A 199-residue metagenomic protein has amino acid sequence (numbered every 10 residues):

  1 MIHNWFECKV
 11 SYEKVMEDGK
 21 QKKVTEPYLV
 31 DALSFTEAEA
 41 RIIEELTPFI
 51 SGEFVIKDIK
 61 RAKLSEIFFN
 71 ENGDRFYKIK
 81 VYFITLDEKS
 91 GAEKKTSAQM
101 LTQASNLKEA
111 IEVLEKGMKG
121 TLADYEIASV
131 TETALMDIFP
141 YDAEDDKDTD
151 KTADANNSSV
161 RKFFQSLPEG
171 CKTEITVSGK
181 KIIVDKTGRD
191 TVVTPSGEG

Functional and structural regions predicted by a protein language model:
M1-A40, F83: The feature marks the first
M1-C8, Q21, E44, P48-I84 (+1 more regions): Intrinsic disorder/low-complexity detector
K14-D31, P48-S51, D87-M100, G120-L122 (+1 more regions): A cross-kingdom feature marking solvent-exposed beta-strand/loop segments within repeated, beta-rich binding/scaffold
S34-A38, I42, N106, N156-S159: Short amphipathic alpha-helical segments
A38-L46, A110-K116: Short amphipathic, charge-patterned alpha-helical segments
I56, K60-L122: Short, solvent-exposed interaction modules
K147-S158, K162, S166-E169, V192-G199: Short acidic DE-rich linear segments
T173-I175, K181-K186, D190-P195: Short linear proline/tyrosine/threonine-rich motifs used for host-factor recruitment and membrane trafficking/assembly
